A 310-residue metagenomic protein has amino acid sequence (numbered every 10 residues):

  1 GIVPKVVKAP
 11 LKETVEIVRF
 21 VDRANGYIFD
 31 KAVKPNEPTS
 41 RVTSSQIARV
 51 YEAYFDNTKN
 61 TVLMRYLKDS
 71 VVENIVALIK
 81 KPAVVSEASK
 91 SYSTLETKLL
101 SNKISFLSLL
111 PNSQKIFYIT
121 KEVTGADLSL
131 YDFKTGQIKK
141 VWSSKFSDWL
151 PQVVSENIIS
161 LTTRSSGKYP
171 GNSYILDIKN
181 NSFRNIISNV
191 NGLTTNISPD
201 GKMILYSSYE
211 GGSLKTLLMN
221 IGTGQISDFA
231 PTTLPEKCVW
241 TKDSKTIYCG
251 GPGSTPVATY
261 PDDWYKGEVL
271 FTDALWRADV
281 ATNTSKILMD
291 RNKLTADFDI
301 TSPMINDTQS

Functional and structural regions predicted by a protein language model:
G1-V3, V33-T43, Y92, S285-L294: A short helix->beta-strand "capping" segment at the edge of beta-propeller domains
I2-L11, E16, S45-R65, S93-F117 (+5 more regions): Conserved beta-propeller blade repeats
A9-E16, E73-V84, G250-L270: Short, conserved, GDST-rich strand-edge loop motifs in beta-rich repeat architectures
E13, F20-A24, L67-V72, K121-A126 (+3 more regions): Short, solvent-exposed loop/turn segments at conserved positions within beta-propeller repeat blades
E13-S44, K68, V76-K80: Beta-propeller domains
N36-S40, P82-T97, G136-K139, N181-R184 (+2 more regions): Predominantly a core beta-strand signature of beta-propeller blades across repeat-based propeller domains
V76-V84, L130-K134, Y174-K179, L217-G222 (+1 more regions): Beta-propeller blade signature
P235-K286: Loop/turn-rich, solvent-exposed surfaces of beta-rich toroidal or solenoidal domains
